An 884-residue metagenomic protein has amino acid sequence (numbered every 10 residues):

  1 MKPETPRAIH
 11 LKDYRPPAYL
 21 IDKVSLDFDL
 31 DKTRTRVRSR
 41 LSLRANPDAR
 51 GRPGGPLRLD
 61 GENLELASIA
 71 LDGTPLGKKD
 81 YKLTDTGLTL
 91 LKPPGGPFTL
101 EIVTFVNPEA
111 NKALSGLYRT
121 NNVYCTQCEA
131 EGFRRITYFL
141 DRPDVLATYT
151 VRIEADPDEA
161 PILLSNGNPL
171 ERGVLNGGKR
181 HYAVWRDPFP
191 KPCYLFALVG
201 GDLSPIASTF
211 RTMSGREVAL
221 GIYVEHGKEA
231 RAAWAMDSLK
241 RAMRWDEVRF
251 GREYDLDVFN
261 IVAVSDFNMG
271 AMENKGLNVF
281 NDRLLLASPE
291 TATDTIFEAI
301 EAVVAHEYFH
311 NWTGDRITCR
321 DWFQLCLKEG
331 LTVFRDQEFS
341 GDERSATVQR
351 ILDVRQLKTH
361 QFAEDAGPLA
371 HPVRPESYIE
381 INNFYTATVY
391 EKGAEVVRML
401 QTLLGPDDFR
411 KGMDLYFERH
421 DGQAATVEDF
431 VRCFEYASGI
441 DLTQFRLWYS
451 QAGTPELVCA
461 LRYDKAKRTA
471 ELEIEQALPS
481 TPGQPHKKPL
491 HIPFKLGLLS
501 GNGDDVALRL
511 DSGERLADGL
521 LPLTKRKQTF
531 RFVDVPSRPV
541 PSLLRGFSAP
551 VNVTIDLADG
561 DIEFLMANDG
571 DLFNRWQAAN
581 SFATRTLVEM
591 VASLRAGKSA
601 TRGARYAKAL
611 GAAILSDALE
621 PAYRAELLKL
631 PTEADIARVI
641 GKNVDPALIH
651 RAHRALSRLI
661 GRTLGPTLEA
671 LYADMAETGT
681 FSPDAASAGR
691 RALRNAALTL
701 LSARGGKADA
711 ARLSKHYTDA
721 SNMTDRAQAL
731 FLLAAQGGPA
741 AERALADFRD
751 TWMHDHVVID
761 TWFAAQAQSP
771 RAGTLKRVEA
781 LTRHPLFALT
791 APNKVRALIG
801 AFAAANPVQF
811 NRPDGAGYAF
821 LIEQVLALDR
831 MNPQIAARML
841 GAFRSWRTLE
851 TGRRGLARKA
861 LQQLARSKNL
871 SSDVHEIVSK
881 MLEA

Functional and structural regions predicted by a protein language model:
M1-R36, Y118-Q127, R134, F139 (+2 more regions): N-terminal, polar/Ser/Thr-rich
R40-L64, Y138-D141, A147-D156, E428 (+2 more regions): Surface-exposed beta-strand/loop patches in extracellular or lumenal glycoproteins
N46-L57, G61-T120, D141, G177 (+1 more regions): A surface-exposed beta-strand-loop module
E65-D72, I162, F196, D441-Q444 (+5 more regions): Beta-strand-rich binding/interaction modules
T74, W185, M213-K467, E471-L472: Hydrophobic alpha-helical and helix-loop surface patches within well-folded domains that function as non-catalytic
V103-A207, W234, D571-R575: Extended, low-hydrophobicity, Ser/Thr/Pro/Gly-biased non-transmembrane segments
V106-A113, P479-S480, F547-V553: Short acidic/polar inter-strand loop motif in beta-rich domains
K358-T359, T386, V533-A884: Long, ordered, helix-rich scaffold segments
